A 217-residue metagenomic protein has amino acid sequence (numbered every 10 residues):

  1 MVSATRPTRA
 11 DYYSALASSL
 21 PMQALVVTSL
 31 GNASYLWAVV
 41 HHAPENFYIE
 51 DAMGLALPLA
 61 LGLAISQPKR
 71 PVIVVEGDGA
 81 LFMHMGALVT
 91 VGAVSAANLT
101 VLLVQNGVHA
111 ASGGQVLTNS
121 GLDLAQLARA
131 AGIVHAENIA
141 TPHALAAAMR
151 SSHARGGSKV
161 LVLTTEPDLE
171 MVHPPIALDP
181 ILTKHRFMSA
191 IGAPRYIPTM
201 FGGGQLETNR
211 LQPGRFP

Functional and structural regions predicted by a protein language model:
M1-M53: Active-site diphosphate/adenylate-binding microenvironment
M1-V2, P7-D11, M22, A43 (+1 more regions): Glycine/aspartate-rich loop-and-adjacent alpha/beta segment that forms the canonical ThDP
A24-V26, R70-V74, L99, R155-L163: Generic beta-sheet signal
L30-A33, N106-V108, T164-L169: Glycine-rich beta-alpha junction loops
L36-N106: Thiamine diphosphate
W37-V40, M85, S112-V116, M171-I176: Short acidic, glycine/serine/threonine-rich loops at helix termini
V104-G114: Long, charge-dense
Q115-R150: Conserved thiamine diphosphate
